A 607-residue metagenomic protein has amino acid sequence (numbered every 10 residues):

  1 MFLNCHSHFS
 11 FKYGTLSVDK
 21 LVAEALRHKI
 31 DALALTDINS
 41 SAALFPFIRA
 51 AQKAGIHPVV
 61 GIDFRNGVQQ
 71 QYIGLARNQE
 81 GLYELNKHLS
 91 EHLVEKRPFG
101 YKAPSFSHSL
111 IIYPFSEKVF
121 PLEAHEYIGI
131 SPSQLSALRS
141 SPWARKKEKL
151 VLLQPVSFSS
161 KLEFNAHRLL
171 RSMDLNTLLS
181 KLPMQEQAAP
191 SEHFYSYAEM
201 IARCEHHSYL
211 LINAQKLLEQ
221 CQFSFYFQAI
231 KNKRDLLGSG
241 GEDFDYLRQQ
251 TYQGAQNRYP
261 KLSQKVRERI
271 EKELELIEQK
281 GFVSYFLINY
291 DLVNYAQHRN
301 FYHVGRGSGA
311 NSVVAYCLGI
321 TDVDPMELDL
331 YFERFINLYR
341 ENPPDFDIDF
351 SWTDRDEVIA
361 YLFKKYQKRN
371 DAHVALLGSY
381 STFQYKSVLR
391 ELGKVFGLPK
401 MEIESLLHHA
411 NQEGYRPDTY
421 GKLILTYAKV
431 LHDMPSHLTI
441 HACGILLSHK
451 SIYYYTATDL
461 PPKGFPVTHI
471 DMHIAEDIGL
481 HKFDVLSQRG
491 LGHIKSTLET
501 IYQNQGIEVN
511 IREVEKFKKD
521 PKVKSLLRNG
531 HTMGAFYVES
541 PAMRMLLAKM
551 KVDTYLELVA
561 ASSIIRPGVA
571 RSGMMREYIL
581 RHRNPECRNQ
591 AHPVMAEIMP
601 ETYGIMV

Functional and structural regions predicted by a protein language model:
F2-V607: Alpha-helical scaffold/interaction cores of sigma-54-like transcription cofactors and many family A DNA polymerases
